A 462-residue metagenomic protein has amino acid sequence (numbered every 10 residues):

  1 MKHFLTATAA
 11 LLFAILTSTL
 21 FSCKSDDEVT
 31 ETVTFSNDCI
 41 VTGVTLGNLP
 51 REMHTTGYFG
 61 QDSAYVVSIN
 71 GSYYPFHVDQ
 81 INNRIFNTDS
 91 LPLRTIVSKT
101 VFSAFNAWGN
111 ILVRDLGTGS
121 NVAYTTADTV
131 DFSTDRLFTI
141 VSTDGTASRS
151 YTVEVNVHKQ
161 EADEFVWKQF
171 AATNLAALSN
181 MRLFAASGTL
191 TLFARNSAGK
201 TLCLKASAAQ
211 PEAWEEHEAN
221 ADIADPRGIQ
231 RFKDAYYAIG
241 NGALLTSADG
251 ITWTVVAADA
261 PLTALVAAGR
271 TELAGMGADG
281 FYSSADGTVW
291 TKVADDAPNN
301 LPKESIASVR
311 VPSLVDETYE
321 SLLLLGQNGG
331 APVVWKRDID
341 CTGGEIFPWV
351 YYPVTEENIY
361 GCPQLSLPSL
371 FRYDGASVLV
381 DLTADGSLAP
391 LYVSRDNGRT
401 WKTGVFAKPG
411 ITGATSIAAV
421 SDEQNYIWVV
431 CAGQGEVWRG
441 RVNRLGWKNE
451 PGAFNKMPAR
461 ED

Functional and structural regions predicted by a protein language model:
S18-S22: C-terminal motif of bacterial Sec signal peptides marking the signal peptidase cleavage site
K24-M181: Predominantly extracytoplasmic/ectodomain segments of secreted and cell-surface proteins
E164-A172, E212-A221, T254-P261, T291-N299 (+3 more regions): Beta-propeller fold detector
N174-A186, A219-D234, V256-E272, D295-T318 (+3 more regions): Repeated scaffold domains used in trafficking and secretory/extracellular systems, primarily beta-propellers
S187-F193, D234-A238, R270-A274, D316-L324 (+3 more regions): Entry beta-strands of beta-propeller and related beta-repeat scaffolds
C203-A209, T246-A248, S283-A285, K336-G343 (+2 more regions): Conserved Ser/Thr-centered positions that define the repeating blades of beta-propeller domains
A285-K408: Eukaryotic tandem repeat interaction scaffolds
T412-D462: Blade-level signature of beta-propeller repeat domains, shared across WD40, Kelch, NHL, RCC1 and BNR/Asp-box propellers
